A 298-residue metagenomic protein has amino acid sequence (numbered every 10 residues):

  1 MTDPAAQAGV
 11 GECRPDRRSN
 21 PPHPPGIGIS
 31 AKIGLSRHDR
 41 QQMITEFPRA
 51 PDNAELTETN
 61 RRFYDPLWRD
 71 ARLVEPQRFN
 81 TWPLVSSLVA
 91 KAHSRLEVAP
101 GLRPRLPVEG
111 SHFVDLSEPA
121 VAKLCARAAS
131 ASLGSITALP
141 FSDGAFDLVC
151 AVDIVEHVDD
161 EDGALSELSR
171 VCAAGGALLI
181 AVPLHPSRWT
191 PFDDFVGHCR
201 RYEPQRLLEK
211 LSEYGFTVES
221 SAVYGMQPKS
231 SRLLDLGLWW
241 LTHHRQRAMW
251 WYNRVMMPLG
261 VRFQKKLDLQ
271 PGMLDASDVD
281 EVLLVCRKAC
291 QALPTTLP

Functional and structural regions predicted by a protein language model:
T2-A8, A31: Ala/Thr-enriched low-complexity intrinsically disordered regions
G9-V10, I27: Low-complexity, intrinsically disordered Ser/Thr/Pro- and acidic-rich segments
R17, H23-S142, L148-C150, L165 (+3 more regions): Conserved N-terminal segment of class I S-adenosyl-L-methionine
I44-F79, D159-E167, A177-A292, L297-P298: S-adenosyl-L-methionine-dependent methyltransferase catalytic module, highlighting the catalytic core
L148-D159: A short SAM/SAH-binding and catalytic strip from SAM-dependent methyltransferases
